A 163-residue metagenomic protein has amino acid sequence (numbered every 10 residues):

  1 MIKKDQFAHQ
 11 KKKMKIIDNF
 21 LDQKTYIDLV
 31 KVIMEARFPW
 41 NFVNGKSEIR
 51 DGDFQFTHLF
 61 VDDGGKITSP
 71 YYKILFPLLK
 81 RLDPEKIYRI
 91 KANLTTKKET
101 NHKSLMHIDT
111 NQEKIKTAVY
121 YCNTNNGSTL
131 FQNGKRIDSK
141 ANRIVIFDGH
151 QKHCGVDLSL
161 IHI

Functional and structural regions predicted by a protein language model:
I2-K86: Non-heme Fe(II)/2-oxoglutarate
K80, P84-E99: A short glycine-rich, His/Asp/Glu-containing loop-to-beta-strand
L94-N111: Conserved short histidine dyad/triad with adjacent acidic residue
N101-K103, E113, Y121-K140, V156: A short beta-strand-loop-beta hairpin characteristic of the jelly-roll/cupin
L105-H107, K152-S159: Short beta-strand His + acidic residue motifs that chelate non-heme Fe in jelly-roll/DSBH and cupin folds
I137-H153: Conserved metal-binding segment of the jelly-roll/cupin
I161-I163: Conserved small/polar residues in nucleotide/adenosyl-binding loops
